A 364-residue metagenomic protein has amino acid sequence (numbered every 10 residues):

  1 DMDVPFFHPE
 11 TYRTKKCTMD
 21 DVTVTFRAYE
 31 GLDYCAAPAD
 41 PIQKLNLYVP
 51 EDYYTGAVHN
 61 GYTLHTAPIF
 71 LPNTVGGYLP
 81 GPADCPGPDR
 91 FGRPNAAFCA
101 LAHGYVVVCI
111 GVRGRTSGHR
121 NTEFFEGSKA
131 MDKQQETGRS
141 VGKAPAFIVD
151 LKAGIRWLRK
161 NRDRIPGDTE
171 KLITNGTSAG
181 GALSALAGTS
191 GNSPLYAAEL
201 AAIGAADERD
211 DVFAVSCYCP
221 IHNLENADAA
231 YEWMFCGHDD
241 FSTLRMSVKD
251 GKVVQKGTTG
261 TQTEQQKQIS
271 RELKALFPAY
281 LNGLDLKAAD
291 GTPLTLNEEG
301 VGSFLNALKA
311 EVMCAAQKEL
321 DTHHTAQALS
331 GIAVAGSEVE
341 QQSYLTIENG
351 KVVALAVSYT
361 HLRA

Functional and structural regions predicted by a protein language model:
D1-T66: Catalytic-loop region of hydrolases
H65-V75: Short beta-strand element of the alpha/beta-hydrolase
G76-A146: Cap/lid segment of the alpha/beta-hydrolase catalytic domain
P86-P88, F124-E126, G188-P194, A229-D239: Short secondary-structure boundary/capping segments
S140-D163: Alpha/beta-hydrolase active-site loop
K160-Y231: Primarily recognizes the serine-hydrolase "nucleophile elbow" in alpha/beta-hydrolase and SGNH/GDSL folds
A229-V357: Non-catalytic, alpha-helical, charged scaffold/linker segments that couple or flank catalytic or architectural cores
T360-A364: Conserved small/polar residues in nucleotide/adenosyl-binding loops
